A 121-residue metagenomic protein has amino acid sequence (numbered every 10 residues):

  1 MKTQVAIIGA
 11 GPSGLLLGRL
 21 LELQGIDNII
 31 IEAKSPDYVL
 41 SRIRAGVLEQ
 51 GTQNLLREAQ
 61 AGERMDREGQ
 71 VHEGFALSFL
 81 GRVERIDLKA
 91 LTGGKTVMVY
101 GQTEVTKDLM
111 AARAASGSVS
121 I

Functional and structural regions predicted by a protein language model:
M1-S13: Beta1/beta-strand and adjacent pyrophosphate-binding region of the FAD-binding site in flavoprotein oxidoreductases
I8-G11, E32, G101: A secondary-structure boundary/capping signal
G9, G25-D27, G117: Glycine-centered short loops/turns at secondary-structure junctions
E22-I43: Glycine-rich FAD pyrophosphate-binding loop
L40-R44, E49-S116: Active-site-adjacent segment of FAD-dependent monooxygenases/related oxidoreductases
I121: General small-molecule cofactor/ligand-binding pocket signal
